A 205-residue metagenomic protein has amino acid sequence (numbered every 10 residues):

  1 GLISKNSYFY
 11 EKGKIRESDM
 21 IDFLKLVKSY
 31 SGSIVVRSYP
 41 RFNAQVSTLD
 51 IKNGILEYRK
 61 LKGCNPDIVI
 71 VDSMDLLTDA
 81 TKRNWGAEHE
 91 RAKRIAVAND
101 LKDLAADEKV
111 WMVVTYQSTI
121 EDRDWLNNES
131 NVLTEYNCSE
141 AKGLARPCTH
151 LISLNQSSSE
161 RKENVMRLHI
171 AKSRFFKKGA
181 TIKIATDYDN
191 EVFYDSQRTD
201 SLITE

Functional and structural regions predicted by a protein language model:
G1-K12: Conserved helix-turn-beta segment of the N-terminal RecA-like "Helicase ATP-binding" lobe in SF1/SF2 helicases
N6-Y8, S18, L24-K28, Q45-V69 (+3 more regions): C-terminal regions of RecA-like/P-loop NTPase motor modules
V35-V36, D67-D72, V113: Structural motif
P40-F42: STAS-typified acidic loop motif
I51, K93-D100: Hydrophobic alpha-helical membrane-association signature
L76-D79: Residues immediately C-terminal
W85-K93: Alpha-helix N-cap and loop-to-helix initiation/capping positions
V114-S118: Von Willebrand factor
